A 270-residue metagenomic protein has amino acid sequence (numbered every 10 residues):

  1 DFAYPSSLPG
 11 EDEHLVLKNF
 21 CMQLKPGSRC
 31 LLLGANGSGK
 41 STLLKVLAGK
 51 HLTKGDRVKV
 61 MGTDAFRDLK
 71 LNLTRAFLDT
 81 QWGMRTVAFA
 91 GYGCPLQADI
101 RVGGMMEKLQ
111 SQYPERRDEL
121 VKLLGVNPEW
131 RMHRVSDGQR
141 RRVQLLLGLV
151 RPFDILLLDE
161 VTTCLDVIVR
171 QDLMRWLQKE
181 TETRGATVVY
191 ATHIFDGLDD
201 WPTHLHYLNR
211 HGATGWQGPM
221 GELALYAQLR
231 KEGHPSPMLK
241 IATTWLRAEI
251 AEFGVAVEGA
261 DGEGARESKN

Functional and structural regions predicted by a protein language model:
F2-L31: A short, flexible loop at the N-terminus of ABC-type nucleotide-binding domains that lies
R29, L44-K108: ABC ATPase nucleotide-binding domain signature region
L33-A35: The feature captures the beta-strand-to-loop junction immediately N-terminal to the Walker
L145: Hydrophobic anchor residue at the start of the ABC signature
E160-V161: Walker B catalytic motif
R170-R184: Helical segment within the ABC ATPase nucleotide-binding domain
A191-H193: H-loop/switch region of ABC-family ATPase nucleotide-binding domains
G212-I250: Conserved beta-strand-loop-alpha-helix hinge in the C-terminal portion of ABC ATPase nucleotide-binding domains
